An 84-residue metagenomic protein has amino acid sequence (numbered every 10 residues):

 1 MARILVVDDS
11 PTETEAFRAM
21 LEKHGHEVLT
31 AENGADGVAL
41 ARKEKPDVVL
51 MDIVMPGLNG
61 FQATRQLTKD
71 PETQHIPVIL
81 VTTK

Functional and structural regions predicted by a protein language model:
M1-L5: Non-catalytic signal-transmission and effector/linker regions of two-component phosphorelay proteins
V7-D8, A31, V49: Conserved sequence signature across two-component system core domains
P11-L29: Two-component/phosphorelay signaling modules centered on CheY-like receiver
T12, E32-D36, N59-R65: Acidic catalytic/metal-coordinating carboxylates
A39, F61-Q74: Short amphipathic alpha-helix used as the core "switch/output" element in two-component signaling
E44-L50: Active-site beta3 strand of CheY-like receiver
M55: Receiver (REC) domain active-site loop signature in two-component systems and cognate sites in sensor histidine kinases
